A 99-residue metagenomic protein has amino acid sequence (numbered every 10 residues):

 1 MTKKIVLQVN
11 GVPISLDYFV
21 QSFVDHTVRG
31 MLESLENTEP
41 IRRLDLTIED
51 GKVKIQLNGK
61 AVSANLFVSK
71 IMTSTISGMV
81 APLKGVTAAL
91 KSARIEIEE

Functional and structural regions predicted by a protein language model:
M1-E99: Conserved mixed alpha/beta catalytic, RNA-binding, or beta-rich assembly cores of soluble enzyme, regulatory
